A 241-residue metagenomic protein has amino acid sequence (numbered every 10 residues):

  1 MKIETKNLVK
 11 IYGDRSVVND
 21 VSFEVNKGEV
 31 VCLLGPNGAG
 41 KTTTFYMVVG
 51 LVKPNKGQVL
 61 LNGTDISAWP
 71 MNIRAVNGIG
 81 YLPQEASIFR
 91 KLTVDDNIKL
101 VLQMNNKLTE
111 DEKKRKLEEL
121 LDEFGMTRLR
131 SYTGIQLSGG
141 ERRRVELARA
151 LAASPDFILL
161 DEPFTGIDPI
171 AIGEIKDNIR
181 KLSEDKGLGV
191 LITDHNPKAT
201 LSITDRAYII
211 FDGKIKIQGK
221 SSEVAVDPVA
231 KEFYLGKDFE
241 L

Functional and structural regions predicted by a protein language model:
L34-P36: The feature captures the beta-strand-to-loop junction immediately N-terminal to the Walker
V49: Helix-to-loop junction immediately C-terminal to a conserved catalytic motif
D65-E85, E110-D111, S221-V229: ABC ATPase NBD coupling module
K99, E110-L129, D177-R180, V229: Conserved ABC ATPase "signature" region
T133-L137, E141: Conserved ABC ATPase signature
S154: Conserved catalytic motifs of ABC-family nucleotide-binding domains
I158-E162: Catalytic Walker B motif of ABC-type/P-loop ATPase nucleotide-binding domains
